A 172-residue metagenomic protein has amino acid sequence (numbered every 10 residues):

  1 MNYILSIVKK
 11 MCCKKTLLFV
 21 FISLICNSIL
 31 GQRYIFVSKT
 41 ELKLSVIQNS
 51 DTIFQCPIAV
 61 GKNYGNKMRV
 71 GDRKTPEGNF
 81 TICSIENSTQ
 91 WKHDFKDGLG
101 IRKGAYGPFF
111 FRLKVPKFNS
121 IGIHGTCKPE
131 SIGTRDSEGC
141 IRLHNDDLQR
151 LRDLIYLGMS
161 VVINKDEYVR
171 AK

Functional and structural regions predicted by a protein language model:
I4-I7, T16-I25: Sec-dependent N-terminal signal peptides
C12-C13: Cysteine-centered motifs
N27-G31: Sec/Tat signal peptide C-region and signal peptidase I cleavage site
Q32-V70, E77, I163-K172: Intrinsically disordered, low-complexity, Pro/Ser/Thr/Asn/Gly/Ala-rich spacer/linker segments adjacent to signal
E41-K43, N79, F110, S120: Structural motif
V70-D72, S88-K172: Exported/periplasmic cell-wall-interacting domains
F80-T81, V161: Generic structural signal for buried aliphatic residues
